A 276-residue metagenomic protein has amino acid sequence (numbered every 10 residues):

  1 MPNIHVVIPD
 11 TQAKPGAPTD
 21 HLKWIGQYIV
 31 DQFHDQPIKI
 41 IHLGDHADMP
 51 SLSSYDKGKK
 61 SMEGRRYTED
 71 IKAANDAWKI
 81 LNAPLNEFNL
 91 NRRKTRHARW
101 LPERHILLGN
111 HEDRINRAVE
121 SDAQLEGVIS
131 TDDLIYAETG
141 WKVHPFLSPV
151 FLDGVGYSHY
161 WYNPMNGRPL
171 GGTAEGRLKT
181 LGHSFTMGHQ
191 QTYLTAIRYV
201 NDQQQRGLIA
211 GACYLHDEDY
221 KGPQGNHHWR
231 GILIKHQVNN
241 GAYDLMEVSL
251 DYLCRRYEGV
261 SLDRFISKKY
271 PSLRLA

Functional and structural regions predicted by a protein language model:
M1-K79, N86, R92, F265-L275: N-terminal active-site segment of His-dependent metallophosphoesterases
N3-I4, I38, P102, H183 (+1 more regions): Residue-level detector of short, conserved catalytic/binding motifs and their immediate flanks
Q12-P15, A47-P50, E112-I115, N163-M165 (+1 more regions): Short acidic, S/G/P-rich loop/turn micro-motifs used as interaction or catalytic elements
K23-I25, K57-K60, D122-L125, N201-Q205: Glycine-rich, phosphate-binding/catalytic loops in enzymes
I40, R104-I106, G207: Hydrophobic/aromatic residues located in beta-strands of well-ordered beta-sheets within soluble catalytic
A73-T186, Q190-N201: Conserved catalytic scaffold of divalent metal-dependent phosphoesterases
D153, S158-Y252, L262, I266: Conserved beta-sheet core of the metallophosphoesterase superfamily
L253-Y257: Extended, low-complexity, turn-rich repeat/linker tracts enriched in Gly/Pro/Ser/Thr and Asp/Glu that occur
